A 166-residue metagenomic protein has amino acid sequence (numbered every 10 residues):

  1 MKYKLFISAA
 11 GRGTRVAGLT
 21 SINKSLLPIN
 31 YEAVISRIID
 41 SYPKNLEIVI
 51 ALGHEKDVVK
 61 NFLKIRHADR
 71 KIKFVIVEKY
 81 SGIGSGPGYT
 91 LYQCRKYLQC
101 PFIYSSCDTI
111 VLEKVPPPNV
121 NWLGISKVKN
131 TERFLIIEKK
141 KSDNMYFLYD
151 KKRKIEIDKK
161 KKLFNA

Functional and structural regions predicted by a protein language model:
M1-L19: N-terminal nucleotide-binding beta1-loop-alpha1 segment
K2-I7, P28, E32-Y104: Conserved N-terminal catalytic core of the sugar/cofactor nucleotidyltransferase
A9-R12, G86-P87, N121-W122: Short secondary-structure boundary micro-motifs
A10, G53, K127: Histidine-centered beta-alpha loop that forms part of the nucleotide-sugar donor binding/catalytic region in diverse
A17-G18, V59-F62, E113-P116, F134: Short glycine-/acidic-enriched loop or helix-start segments at secondary-structure transitions that form or flank
S21-L26: Short alpha-helical oligomerization interface
C107-I110: The conserved acidic donor/metal-binding loop of glycosyltransferases
L112-A166: Conserved core of the sugar-phosphate nucleotidyltransferase
